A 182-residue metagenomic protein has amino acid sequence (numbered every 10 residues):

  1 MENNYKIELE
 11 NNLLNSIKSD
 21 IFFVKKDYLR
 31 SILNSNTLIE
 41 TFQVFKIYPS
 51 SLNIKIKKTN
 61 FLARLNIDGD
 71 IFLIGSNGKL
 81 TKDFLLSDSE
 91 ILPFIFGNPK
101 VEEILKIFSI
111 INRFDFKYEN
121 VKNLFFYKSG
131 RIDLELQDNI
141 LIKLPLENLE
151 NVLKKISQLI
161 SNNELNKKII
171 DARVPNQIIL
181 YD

Functional and structural regions predicted by a protein language model:
M1-D182: Charged, solvent-exposed interaction patches on well-folded alpha/beta domains that mediate macromolecular contacts
